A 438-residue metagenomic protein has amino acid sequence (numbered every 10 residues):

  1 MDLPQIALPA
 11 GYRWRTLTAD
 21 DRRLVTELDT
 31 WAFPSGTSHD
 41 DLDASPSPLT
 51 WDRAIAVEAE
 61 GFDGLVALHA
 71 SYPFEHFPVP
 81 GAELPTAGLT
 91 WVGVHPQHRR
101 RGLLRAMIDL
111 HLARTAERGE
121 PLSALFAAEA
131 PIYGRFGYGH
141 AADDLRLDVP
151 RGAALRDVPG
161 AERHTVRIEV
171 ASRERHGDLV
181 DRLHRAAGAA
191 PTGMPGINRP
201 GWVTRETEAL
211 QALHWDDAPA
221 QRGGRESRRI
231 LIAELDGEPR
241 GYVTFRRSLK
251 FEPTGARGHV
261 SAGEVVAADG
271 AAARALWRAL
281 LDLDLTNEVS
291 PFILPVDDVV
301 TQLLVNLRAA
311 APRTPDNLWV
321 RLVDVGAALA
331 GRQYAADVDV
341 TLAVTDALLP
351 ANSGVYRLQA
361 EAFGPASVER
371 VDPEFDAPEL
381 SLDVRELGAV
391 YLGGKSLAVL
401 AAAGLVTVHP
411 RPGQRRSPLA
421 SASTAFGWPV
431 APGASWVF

Functional and structural regions predicted by a protein language model:
M1-T18, R22, R163-F438: Intrinsically disordered, low-complexity, positively biased terminal segments
W14-R23, D29-W31, D40-D43, I55-E58 (+2 more regions): Hydrophobic, small-residue-rich alpha-helical packing segments that form membrane-like cores
D29-P78, P200-I230: Active-site rim helix/loop that mediates acceptor-substrate recognition in acyltransferases
A56, D63-F74, G88, G93 (+2 more regions): Conserved beta-strand in the GNAT
E75-L89, R99, K250-H259: A conserved beta-turn-beta hairpin within the catalytic core of GNAT-like acetyltransferases that forms part
L89-E117, D269-L281: Conserved acetyl-CoA-binding loop-helix of GNAT-fold acetyltransferases
I108, A113-A127, D284-P295: Conserved GNAT acetyl-CoA-binding A-motif
E117-P121, F126-L147, V296-R313: Conserved active-site alpha-helix within GNAT-family acetyltransferase domains
